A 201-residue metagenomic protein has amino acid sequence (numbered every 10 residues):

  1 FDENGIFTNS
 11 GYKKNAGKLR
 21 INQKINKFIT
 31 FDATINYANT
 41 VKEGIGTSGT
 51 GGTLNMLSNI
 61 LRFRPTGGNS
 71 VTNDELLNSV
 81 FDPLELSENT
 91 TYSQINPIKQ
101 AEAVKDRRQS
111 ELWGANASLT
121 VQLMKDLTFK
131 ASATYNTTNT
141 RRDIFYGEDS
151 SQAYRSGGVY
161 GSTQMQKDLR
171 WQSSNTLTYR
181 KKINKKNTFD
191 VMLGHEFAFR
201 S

Functional and structural regions predicted by a protein language model:
F1-D2: Transmembrane beta-strand segments that form the barrel wall of outer-membrane beta-barrel proteins
G5-T8, R20-L112, K130-S132, N136-S201: Surface-exposed loop/interface segments of Gram-negative outer-membrane beta-barrel transport/assembly proteins
Y12-K18: Transmembrane beta-barrel architecture of outer membranes
A115: A cytosolic small-molecule/anion-sensing beta-strand core signal
V121-L123: His/Asp/Glu-rich mid-to-C-terminal helical/loop segments that flank catalytic regions of hydrolases
